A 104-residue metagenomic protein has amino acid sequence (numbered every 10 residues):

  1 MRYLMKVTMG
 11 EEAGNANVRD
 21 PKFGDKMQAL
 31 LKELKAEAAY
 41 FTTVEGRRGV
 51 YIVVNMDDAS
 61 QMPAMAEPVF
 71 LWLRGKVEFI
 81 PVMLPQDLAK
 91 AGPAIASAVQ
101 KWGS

Functional and structural regions predicted by a protein language model:
M1-S104: Conserved, structured core segments of small domains
